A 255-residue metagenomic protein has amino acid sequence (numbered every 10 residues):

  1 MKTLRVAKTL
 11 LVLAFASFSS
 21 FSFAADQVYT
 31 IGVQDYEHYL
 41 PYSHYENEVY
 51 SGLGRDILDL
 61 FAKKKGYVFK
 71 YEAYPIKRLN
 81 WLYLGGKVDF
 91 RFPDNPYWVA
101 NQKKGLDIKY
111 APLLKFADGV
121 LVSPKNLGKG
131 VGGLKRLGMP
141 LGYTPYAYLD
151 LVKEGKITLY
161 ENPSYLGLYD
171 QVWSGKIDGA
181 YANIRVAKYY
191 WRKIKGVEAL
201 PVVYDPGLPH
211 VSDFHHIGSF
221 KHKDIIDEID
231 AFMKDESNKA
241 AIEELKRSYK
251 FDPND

Functional and structural regions predicted by a protein language model:
F18-A25: Sec/Tat signal peptide C-region and signal peptidase I cleavage site
A25-Q102, T158-E161, S248: Extracytoplasmic small-molecule ligand-binding "clamshell" domains of the periplasmic binding protein/Venus flytrap
D35-E37, L113-G119, K195-M233, D252-D255: Periplasmic-binding protein-like
E48-L60, V120-K156, Y160, S164 (+2 more regions): Bilobed "Venus flytrap"/periplasmic-binding protein-like clamshell domains and structurally analogous long
R55-K64, K125-Y143, D213-Y249, P253: Extended ligand-binding regions for polar small-molecule ligands
K63-E72, L151-P163, K176-I177, A199-V202: A local structural motif
Y71-L134, L141, P145, V202-L208: Acidic, polar ligand-binding/catalytic clefts
K77-R91, L166-K188, K193-I194: Short helices/loops that flank or line small-molecule/ion binding pockets
